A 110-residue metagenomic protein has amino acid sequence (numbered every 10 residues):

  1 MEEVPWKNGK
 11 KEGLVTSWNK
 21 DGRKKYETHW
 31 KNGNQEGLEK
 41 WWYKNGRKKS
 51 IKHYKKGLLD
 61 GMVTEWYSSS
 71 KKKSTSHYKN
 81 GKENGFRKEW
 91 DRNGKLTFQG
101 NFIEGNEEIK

Functional and structural regions predicted by a protein language model:
M1-K110: Glycine/tyrosine- and acidic-biased, solvent-exposed loop/turn segments at the edges of beta-strands
